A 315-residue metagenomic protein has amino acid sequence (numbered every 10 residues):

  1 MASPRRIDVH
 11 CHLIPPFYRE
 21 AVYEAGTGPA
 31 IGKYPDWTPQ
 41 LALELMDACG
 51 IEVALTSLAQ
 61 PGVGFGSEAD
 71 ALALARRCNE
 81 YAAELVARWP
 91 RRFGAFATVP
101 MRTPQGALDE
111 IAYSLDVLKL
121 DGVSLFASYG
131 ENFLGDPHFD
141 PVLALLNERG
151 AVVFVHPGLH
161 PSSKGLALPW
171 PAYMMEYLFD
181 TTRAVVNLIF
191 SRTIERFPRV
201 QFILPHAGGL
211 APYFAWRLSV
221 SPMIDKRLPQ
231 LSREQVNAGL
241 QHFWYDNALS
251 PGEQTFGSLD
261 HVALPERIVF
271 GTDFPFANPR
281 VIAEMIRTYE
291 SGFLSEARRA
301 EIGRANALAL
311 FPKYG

Functional and structural regions predicted by a protein language model:
A2-V9, I14-V53, E80-A87, D109-Y113 (+3 more regions): Mid-to-C-terminal alpha-helical segments outside catalytic/metal-binding sites
I7-C11, A54-T56, G94-A97, V123-L125 (+4 more regions): Hydrophobic faces of well-ordered beta-strands that scaffold small-molecule active sites in alpha/beta enzyme cores
C11-L13, M101, P157-P161, F274-A277: Short glycine-enriched loops at secondary-structure junctions
Y23-I31, A127-S128, N237-W244: Short, basic, glycine/proline-bearing loop/turn elements
G32-W37, V63-G64, M101-A107, G130-P137 (+3 more regions): Acidic-and-aromatic substrate-binding clefts and catalytic sites of carbohydrate-active enzymes
L58-S191: Active-site gating/metal-coordination segments in enzymes
S163, W170-I189, Q201-G315: H/E-rich (His + Asp/Glu) clusters that bind or coordinate divalent metals
